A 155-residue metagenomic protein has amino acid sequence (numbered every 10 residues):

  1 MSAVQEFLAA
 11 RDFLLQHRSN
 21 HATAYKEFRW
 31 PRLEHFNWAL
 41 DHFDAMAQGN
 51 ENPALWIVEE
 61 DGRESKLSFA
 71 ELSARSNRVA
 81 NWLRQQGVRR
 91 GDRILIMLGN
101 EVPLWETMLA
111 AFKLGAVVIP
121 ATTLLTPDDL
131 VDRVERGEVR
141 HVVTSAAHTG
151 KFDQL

Functional and structural regions predicted by a protein language model:
M1-E6, Q85-Q86, L109, K113-L155: Structural core segment of the AMP-binding/adenylate-forming
M1-L67, E71-R84: N-lobe entry segment of adenylate-forming
D12, D41-D44, D61, D92 (+3 more regions): Acidic-enriched, low-complexity/disordered segments with a strong bias for Aspartate over Glutamate
F13, N20, D92-L95, G115 (+1 more regions): Small/flexible residues
E34, R63, L95, A121 (+1 more regions): Short N-terminal micro-motifs specific to bacterial/archaeal maturation and metal-cluster initiation sites
W38, L104-W105, T122: Tryptophan-centric aromatic hotspots in well-structured domains and transmembrane helices
E51-L109, T126-V131, E135: Conserved AMP-binding/adenylate-forming core of the ANL superfamily
